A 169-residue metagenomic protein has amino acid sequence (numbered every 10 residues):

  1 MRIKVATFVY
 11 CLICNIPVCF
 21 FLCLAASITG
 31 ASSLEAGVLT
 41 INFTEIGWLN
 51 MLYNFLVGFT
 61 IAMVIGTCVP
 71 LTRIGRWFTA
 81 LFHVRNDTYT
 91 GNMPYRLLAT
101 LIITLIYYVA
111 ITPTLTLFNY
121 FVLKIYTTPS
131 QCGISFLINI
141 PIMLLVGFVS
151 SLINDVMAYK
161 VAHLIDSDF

Functional and structural regions predicted by a protein language model:
M1-F169: Juxtamembrane/disordered regions of integral membrane proteins
